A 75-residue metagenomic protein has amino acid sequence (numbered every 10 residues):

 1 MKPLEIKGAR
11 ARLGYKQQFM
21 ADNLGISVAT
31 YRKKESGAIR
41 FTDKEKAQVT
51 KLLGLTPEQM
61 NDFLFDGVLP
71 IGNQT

Functional and structural regions predicted by a protein language model:
M1-R12: A short, Lys/Arg-rich alpha-helix, primarily the initiator
K7, R32-K33, N61: Key DNA-contacting residues within the recognition helix of helix-turn-helix
A11, D22, K51: Alpha-helical residues within the helix-turn-helix
A11, E58-T75: Short, charged recognition helix plus adjacent turn of helix-turn-helix-like nucleic-acid-binding domains
A11, G25, S36-A38, F65: Residue-level detection of the helix-turn-helix DNA-binding "recognition helix"
G14-K33: Short alpha-helical DNA-recognition segment
T42-M60: DNA major-groove recognition helix of helix-turn-helix/homeodomain DNA-binding modules
